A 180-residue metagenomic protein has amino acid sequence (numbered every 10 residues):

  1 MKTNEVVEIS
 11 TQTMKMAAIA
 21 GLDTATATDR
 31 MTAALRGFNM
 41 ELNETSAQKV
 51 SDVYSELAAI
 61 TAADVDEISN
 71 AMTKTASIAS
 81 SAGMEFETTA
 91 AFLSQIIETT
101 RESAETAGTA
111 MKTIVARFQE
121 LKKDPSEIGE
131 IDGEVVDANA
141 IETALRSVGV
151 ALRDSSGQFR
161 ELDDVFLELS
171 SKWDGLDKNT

Functional and structural regions predicted by a protein language model:
M1-T180: Amphipathic alpha-helical interface segments used for oligomerization, scaffolding, and membrane association
